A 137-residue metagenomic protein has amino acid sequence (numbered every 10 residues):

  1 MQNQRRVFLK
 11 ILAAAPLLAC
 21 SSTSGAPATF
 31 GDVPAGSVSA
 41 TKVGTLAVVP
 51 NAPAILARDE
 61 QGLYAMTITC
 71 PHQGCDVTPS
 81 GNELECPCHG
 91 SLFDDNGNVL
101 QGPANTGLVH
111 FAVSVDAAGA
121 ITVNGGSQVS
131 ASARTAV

Functional and structural regions predicted by a protein language model:
M1-L9: Twin-arginine (Tat) signal peptide motif
K10-G81, G107-V137: N-terminal pre-ligand scaffold of iron-sulfur
A28, C88, D94: Residue-level signal for pocket-adjacent positions within structured domains
V49, L92-G97: Short Pro/Gly-enriched beta-strand edge/turn motifs at strand-loop
P79, D95, Q101-G102, H110: Generic structural "secondary-structure junction" signal
L84-G90, L100-L108: Short cysteine/histidine-rich metal-coordination sites, predominantly Zn2+-binding motifs
S91-L92, V129: Solvent-exposed loop/turn segments at secondary-structure junctions within structured extracellular/periplasmic domains
